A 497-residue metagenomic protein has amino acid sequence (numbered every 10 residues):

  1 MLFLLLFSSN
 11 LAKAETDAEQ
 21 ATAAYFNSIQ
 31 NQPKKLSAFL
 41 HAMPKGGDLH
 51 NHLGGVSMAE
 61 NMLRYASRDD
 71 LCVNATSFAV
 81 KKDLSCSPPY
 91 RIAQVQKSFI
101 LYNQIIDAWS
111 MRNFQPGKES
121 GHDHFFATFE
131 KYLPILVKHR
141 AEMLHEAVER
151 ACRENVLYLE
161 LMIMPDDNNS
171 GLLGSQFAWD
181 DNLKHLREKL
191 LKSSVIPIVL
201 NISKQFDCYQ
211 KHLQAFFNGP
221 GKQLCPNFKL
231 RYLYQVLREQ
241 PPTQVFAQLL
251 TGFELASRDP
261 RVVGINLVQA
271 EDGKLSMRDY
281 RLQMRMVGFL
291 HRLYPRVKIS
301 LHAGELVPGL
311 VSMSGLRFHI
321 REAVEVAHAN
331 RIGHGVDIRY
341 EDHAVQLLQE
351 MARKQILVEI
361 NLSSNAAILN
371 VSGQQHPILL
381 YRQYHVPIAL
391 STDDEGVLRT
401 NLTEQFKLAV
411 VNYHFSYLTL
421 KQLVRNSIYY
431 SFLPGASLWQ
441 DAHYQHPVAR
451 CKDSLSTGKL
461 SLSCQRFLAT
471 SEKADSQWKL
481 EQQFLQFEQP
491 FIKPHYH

Functional and structural regions predicted by a protein language model:
M1-S8: Bacterial N-terminal signal peptides
N10-A14: Sec/Tat signal peptide C-region and signal peptidase I cleavage site
E15-H497: Metal-cofactor-binding active-site regions of metalloenzymes
